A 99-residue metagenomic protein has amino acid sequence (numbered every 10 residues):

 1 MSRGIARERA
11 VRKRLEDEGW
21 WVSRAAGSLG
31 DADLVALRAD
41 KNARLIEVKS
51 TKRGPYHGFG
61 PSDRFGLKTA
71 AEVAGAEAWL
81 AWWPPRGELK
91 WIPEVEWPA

Functional and structural regions predicted by a protein language model:
M1-A25: Acidic-basic catalytic patches of nuclease active cores, encompassing PD-(D/E)XK and other metal-cofactor nuclease
L15, L34-A36, D40-K52: Conserved catalytic cores of phosphodiester-cleaving nucleases, focusing on short active-site segments
R24, E47, L80-W82: Structural signal for conserved beta-strand scaffold positions within catalytic alpha/beta enzyme cores
A26-L29, E72: A short catalytic or substrate-binding loop motif that flags glycine-/basic-rich loops and adjacent residues that bind
S28-D31, G87: Short acidic/glycine-enriched loop/turn segments that link adjacent beta-strands
D31-A32, N42-A43, A76-A78: Short, surface-exposed beta-edge/turn micro-motifs
T51-W79: Short, charged, amphipathic alpha-helix that recurs within catalytic cores of restriction-modification and other
E72-A99: Domain-level recognition of nuclease-like catalytic cores that cleave nucleotide substrates
